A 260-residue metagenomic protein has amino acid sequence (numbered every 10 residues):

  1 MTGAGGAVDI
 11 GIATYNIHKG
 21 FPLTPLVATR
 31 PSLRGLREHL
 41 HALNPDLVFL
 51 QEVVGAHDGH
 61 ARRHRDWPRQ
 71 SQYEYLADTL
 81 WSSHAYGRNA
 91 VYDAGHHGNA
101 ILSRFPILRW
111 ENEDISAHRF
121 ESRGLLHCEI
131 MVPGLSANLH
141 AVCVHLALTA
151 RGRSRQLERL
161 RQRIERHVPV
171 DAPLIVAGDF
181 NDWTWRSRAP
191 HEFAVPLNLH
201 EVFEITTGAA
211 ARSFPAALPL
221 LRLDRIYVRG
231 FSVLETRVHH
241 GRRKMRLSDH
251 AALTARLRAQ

Functional and structural regions predicted by a protein language model:
M1-T79, H84-Y86, V91-H96, A259-Q260: N-terminal, active-site-proximal structural segment of metallo-dependent hydrolase catalytic domains
G3-I12, H97, S103-R109, E121-C143 (+1 more regions): Beta-strand-turn-beta hairpins that frame and shape the catalytic cleft of phosphate-ester-processing enzymes
I12-I17, L36-H64, L102, C128 (+5 more regions): Active-site beta-strand/loop signature of hydrolases that rely on acidic residues for catalysis
K19-P22, G55-D58, Y92-G95, T149-R151 (+3 more regions): Active-site environment of divalent metal-dependent phosphoester hydrolases
G20-V27, H57-G59, N112-S116, C143-R151: Surface-exposed cleft-lining segments at the edges of enzyme active sites
N44, W81, R104-P106, N198: Residue-level detector of structured alpha->beta connecting loops
G87-Y92, S116-A117, H239-R243: Short, solvent-exposed loop/turn elements at beta->coil junctions and helix N-caps that rim active or binding pockets
N112, E129, R161-L174, D182-Q260: Metal-dependent phosphoester-hydrolase catalytic domains
